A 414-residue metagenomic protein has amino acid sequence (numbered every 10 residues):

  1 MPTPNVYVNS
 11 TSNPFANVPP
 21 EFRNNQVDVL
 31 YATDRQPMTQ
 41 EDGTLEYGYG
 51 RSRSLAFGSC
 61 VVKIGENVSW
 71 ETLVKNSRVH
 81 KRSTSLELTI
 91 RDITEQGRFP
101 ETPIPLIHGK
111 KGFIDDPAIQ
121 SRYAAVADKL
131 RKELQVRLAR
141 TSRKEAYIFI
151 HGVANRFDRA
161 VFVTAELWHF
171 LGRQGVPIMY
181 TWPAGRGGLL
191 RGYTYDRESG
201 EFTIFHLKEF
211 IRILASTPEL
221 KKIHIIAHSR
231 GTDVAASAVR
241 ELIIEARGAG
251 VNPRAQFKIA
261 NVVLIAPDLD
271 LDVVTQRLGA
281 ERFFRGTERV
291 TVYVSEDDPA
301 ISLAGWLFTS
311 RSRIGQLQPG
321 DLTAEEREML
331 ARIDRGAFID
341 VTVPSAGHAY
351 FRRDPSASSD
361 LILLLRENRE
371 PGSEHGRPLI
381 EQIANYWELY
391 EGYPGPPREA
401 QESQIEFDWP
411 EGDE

Functional and structural regions predicted by a protein language model:
P2-P117, A139-R140, V161-A165, H169-L171 (+3 more regions): Lipolytic serine-hydrolase domain surface
Y123-L138: A short, well-structured juxtamembrane/interface segment
E145: Alpha/beta-hydrolase fold active-site loops
I148-G152, H228: The conserved beta1-alpha1 loop
H151, A236, I265: Residues lining the SAM
N155-A160: Short substrate-entry loop that stabilizes the transition state in hydrolases
L207, A227-G231, A235: Gly/Ala-rich beta-loop-alpha elbow adjacent to hydrolase catalytic centers
